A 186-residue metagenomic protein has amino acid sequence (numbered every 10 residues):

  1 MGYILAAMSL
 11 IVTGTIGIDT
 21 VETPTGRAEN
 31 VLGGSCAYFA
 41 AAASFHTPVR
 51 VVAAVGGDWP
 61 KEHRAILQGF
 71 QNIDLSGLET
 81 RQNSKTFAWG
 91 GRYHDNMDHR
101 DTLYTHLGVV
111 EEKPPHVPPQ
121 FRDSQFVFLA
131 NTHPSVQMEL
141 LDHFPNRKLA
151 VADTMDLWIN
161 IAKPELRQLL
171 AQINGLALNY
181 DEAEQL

Functional and structural regions predicted by a protein language model:
Y3-P24: Positively charged, low-complexity intrinsically disordered leader regions
I11, R50-V52, V151: A structural signal for isolated positions on well-ordered beta-strands in alpha/beta enzyme cores
G14, A53-V55, T154: Short beta-strand/turn micro-motifs composed of small residues that flank or help shape donor/cofactor-binding pockets
I18-N30, F45-F128, D142-R147: Conserved N-terminal subdomain of the carbohydrate kinase-like
V31-S35, V109-E112, T132-H133, W158-I161: Short secondary-structure boundary/capping elements
G34-S44, L141: Histidine-anchored nucleotide/phosphate-binding helix
F126-L186: Conserved beta-alpha-beta core of the PfkB/ribokinase-like small-molecule kinase fold
